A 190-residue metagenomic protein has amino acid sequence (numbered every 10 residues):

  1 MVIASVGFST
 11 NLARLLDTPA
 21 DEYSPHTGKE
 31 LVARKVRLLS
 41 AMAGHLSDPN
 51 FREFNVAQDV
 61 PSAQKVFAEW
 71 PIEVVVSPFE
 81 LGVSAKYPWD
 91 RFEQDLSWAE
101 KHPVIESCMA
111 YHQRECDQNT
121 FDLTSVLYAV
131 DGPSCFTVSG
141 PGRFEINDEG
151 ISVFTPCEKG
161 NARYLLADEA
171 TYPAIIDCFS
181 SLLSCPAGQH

Functional and structural regions predicted by a protein language model:
M1-H190: N-terminal acidic, glycine/proline-rich low-complexity segments
